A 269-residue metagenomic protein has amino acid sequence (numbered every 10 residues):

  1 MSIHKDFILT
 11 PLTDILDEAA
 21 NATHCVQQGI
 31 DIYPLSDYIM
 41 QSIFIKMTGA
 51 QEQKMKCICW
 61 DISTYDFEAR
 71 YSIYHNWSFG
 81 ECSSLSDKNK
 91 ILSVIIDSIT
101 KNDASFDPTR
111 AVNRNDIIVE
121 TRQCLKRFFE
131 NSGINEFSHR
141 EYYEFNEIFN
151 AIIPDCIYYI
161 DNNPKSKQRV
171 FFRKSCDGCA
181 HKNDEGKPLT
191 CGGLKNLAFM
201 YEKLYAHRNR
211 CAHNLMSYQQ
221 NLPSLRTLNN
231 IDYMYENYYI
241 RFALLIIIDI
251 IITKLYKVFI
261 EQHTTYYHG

Functional and structural regions predicted by a protein language model:
M1-K46, K54-S78, N221: Charged alpha-helical initiation segments
S2-D17, N21, R140-G269: Polyanionic, low-complexity intrinsically disordered segments
A50: Short, contiguous alpha-helical
C59-K187: Helix-loop junctions and short alpha-helical segments
